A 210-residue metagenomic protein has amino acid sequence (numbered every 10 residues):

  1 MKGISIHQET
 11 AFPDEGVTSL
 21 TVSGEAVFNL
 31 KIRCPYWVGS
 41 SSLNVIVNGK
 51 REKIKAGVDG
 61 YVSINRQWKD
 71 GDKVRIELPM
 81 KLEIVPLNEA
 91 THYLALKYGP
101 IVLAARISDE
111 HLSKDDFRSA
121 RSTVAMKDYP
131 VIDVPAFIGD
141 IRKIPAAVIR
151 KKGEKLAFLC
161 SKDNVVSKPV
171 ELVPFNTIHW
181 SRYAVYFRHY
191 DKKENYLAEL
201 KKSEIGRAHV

Functional and structural regions predicted by a protein language model:
M1-S23, V47, G57, R66 (+1 more regions): C-terminal beta-rich recognition modules with glycine/proline-rich loops and embedded aromatic residues
K2-I4, L30, E52, V62: Short beta-strand segments
E25-V27, S40, D59, K69-G71: A generic structural motif
V27-V47: Beta-strand-rich binding/interaction modules
F28-C34, I64-P79: C-terminal beta-strand-rich structural cap/linker in extracellular carbohydrate-active enzymes
W37-G39, R51-E52, L82: Short, surface-exposed beta-strand-loop junctions and turns on beta-sheet-rich folds
K53-V62, W68: A beta-strand/beta-hairpin structural motif
